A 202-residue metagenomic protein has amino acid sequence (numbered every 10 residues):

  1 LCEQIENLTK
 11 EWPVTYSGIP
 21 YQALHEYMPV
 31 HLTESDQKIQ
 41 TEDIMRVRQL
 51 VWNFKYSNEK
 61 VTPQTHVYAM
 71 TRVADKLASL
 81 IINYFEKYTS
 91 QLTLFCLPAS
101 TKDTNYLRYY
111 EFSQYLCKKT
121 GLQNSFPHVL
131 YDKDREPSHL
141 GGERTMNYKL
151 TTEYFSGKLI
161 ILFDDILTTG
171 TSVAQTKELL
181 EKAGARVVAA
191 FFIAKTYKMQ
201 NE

Functional and structural regions predicted by a protein language model:
L1-T89, P127-L159, A194-K198: Active-site-facing substrate-recognition patch
Q4, A174-E202: PRPP-dependent phosphoribosyltransferase catalytic core
T89-T101: Short glycine-rich phosphate-binding loop at a beta-alpha junction
T93, I161, V188-F191: A structural signal for isolated positions on well-ordered beta-strands in alpha/beta enzyme cores
K102-N105, M199: Short catalytic/ligand-binding loop motif for oxyanion handling, primarily in non-cytosolic enzymes, centered on
Y106-Y110, Q114: Short, surface-exposed alpha-helical segments at coil->helix boundaries
L162-T176: A phosphate-binding catalytic loop at a beta-strand-loop-alpha-helix junction that coordinates phosphoryl groups
